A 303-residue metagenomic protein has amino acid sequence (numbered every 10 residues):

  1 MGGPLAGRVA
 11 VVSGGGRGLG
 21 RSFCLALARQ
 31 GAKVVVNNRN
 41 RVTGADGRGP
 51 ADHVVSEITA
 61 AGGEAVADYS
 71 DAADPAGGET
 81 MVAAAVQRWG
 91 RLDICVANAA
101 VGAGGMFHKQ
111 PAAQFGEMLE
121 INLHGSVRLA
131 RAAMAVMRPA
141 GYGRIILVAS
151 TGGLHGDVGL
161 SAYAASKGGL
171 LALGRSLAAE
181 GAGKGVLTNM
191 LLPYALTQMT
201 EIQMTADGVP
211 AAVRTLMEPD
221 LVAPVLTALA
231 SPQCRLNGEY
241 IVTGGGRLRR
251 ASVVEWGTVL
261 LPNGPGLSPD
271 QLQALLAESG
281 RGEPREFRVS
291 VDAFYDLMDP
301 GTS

Functional and structural regions predicted by a protein language model:
G2-V35: Canonical Rossmann dinucleotide-binding motif of NAD(H)/NADP(H)-dependent dehydrogenases/reductases, specifically
Q30-H53: Conserved glycine-rich Rossmann-like NAD(P)H-binding loop of the short-chain dehydrogenase/reductase
R48-D52, Y69-T80, A112: The beta1-alpha1 cofactor-binding region of Rossmann-like NAD(H)/NADP(H)-dependent oxidoreductases
I58, M106-F107, P111-L119: Substrate-binding pocket helix/loop in short-chain dehydrogenase/reductase
A130, S166: Active-site helix of classical SDR
S150: Residue(s) in the substrate-gating loop at a strand-loop-helix junction that position the organic substrate next
M190, P210-T302: C-terminal helical subdomain
